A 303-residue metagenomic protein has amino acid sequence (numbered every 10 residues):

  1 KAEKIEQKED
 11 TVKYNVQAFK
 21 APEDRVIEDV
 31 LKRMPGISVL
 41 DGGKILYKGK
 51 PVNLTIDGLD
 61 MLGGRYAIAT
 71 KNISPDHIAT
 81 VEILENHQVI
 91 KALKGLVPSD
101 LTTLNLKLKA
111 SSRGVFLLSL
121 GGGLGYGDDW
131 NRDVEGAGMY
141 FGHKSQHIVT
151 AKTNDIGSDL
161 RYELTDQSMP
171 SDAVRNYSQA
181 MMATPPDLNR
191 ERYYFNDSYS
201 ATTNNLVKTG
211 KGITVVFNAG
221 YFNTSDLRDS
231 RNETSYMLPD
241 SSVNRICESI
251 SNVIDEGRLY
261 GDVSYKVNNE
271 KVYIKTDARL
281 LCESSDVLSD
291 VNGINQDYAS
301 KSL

Functional and structural regions predicted by a protein language model:
A2-D286: Membrane-proximal, glycine/serine-rich, low-complexity loop/turn segments characteristic of large bacterial
L281-L303: Replace "related TpsB outer-membrane translocases also match" with "some related outer-membrane beta-barrels such as
